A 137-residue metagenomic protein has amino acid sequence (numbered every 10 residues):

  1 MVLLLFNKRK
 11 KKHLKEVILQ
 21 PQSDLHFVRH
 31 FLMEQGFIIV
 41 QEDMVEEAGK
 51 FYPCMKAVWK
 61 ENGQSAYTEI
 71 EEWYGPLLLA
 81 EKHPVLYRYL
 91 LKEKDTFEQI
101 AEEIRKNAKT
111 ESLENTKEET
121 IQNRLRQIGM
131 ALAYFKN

Functional and structural regions predicted by a protein language model:
M1-A48: S-adenosylmethionine
G49-K50, G63: Flexible, Lys/Arg-rich cytosolic regulatory linkers and terminal tails that connect or flank
K50-C54, Q127: Short hydrophobic/aromatic beta-strand or adjacent loop that forms the aromatic wall/cage of a ligand/substrate-binding
C54-N62: Conserved beta strand-loop-helix elements of the APE1-like EEP
E61, A66-N137: An accessory alpha-helical subdomain
